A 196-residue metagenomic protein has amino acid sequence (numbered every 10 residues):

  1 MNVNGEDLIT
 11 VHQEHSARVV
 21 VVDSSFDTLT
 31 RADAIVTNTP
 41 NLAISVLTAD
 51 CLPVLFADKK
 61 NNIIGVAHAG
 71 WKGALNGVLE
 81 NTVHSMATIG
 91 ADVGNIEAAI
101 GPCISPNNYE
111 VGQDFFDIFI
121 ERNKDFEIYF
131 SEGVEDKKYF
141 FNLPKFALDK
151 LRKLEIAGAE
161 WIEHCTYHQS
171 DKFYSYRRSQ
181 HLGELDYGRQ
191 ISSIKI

Functional and structural regions predicted by a protein language model:
M1-I196: Active-site microenvironment for binding and transforming phosphate-containing groups
